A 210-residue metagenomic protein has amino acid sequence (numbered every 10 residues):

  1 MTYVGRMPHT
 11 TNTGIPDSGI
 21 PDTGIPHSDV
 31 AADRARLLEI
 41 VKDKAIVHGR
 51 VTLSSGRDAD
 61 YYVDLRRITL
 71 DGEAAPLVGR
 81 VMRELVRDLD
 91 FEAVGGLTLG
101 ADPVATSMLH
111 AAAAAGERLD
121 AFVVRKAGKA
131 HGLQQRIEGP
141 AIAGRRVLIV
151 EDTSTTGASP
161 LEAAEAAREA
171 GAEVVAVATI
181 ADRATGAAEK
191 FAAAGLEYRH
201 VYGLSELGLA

Functional and structural regions predicted by a protein language model:
T2-N12, P26-I40, E165-A210: PRPP-dependent phosphoribosyltransferase catalytic core
P8-T13, P26-L89: Active-site-facing substrate-recognition patch
S55, G139-A143, A170, K190-F191: Solvent-exposed alpha-helices and their adjacent loops that cap or buttress functional pockets in soluble metabolic
R80, E84, T106, H110-A114 (+2 more regions): Short, well-ordered alpha-helices that flank and scaffold nucleotide-derived cofactor binding pockets
R87-E92, I142-G144: Short helix-loop-beta connector
D88-L89, V104-L119, E189-E206: Short acidic, glycine/proline-enriched helix-loop-strand junctions
D90-G100, A176-A178: Short glycine-rich phosphate-binding loop at a beta-alpha junction
A105-L148, T155-E162: Short, glycine/charge-rich flexible loops or terminal/linker lids adjacent to PRPP-binding catalytic cores
